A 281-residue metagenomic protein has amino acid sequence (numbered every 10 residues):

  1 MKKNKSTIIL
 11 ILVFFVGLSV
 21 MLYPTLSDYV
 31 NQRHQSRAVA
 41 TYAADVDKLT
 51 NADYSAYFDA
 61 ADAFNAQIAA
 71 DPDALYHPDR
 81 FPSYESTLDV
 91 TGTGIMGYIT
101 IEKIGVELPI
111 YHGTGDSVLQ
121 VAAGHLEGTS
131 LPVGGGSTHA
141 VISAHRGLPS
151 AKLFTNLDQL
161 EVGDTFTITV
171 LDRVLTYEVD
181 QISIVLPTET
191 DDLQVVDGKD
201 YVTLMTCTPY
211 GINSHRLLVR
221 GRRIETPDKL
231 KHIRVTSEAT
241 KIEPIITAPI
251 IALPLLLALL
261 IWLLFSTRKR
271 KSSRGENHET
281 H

Functional and structural regions predicted by a protein language model:
K3-P244: Solvent-exposed, non-transmembrane regions of membrane-associated and secreted proteins
R234-H281: C-terminal single-pass membrane-anchor helix
